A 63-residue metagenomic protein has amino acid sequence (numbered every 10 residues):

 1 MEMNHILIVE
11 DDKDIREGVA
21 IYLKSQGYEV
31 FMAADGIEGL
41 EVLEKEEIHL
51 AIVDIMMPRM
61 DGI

Functional and structural regions predicted by a protein language model:
M1-H5: Non-catalytic signal-transmission and effector/linker regions of two-component phosphorelay proteins
E10: Conserved acidic carboxylate
K13-F31, K45: Two-component/phosphorelay signaling modules centered on CheY-like receiver
D35-E38, D61: Acidic catalytic/metal-coordinating carboxylates
E46-L50: Short acidic/histidine-rich motifs immediately flanking catalytic phosphotransfer sites in two-component signaling
D54: Active-site residues of response regulator receiver
M57: Receiver (REC) domain active-site loop signature in two-component systems and cognate sites in sensor histidine kinases
